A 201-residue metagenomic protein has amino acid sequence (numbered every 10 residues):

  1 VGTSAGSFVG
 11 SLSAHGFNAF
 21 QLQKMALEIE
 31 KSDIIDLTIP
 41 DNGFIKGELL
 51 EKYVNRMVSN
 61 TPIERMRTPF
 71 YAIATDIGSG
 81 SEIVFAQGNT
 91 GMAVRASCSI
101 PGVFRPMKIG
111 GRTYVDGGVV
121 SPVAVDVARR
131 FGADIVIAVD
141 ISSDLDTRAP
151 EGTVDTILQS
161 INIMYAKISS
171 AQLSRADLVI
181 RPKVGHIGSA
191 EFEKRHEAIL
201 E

Functional and structural regions predicted by a protein language model:
V1-T3, S11-E201: Patatin-like phospholipase
